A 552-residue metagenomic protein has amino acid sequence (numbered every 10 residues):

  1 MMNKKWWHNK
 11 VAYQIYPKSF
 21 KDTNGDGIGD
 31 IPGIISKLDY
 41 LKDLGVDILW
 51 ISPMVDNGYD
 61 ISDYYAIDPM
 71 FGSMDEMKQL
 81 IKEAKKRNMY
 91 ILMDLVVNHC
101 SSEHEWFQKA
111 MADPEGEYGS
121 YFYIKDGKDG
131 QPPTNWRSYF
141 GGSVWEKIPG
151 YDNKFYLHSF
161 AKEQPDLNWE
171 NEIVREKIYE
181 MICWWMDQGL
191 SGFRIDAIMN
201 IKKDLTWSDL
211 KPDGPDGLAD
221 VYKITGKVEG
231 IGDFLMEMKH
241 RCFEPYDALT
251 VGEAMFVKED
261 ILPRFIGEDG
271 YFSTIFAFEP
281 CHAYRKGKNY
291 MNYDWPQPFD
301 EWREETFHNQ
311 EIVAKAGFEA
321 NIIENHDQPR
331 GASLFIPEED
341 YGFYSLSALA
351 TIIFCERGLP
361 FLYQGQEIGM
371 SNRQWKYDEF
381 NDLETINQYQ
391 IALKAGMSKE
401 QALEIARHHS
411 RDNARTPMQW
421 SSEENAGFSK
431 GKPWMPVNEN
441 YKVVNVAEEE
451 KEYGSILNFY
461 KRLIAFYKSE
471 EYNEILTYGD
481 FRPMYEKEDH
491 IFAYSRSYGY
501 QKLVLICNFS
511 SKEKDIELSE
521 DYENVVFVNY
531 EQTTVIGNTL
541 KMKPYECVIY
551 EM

Functional and structural regions predicted by a protein language model:
M1-W50, D56, K78, E83-A84 (+2 more regions): Carbohydrate-interacting/catalytic domains
M2-C183, D187, N200-D260, G267 (+1 more regions): Acidic/aromatic-lined carbohydrate-recognition and catalytic surfaces of CAZymes acting on diverse glycans
W7-H8, E76, G230, K315 (+3 more regions): Secondary-structure capping and boundary motifs in well-ordered enzyme cores
K37, E83, M181-W184, Q188 (+7 more regions): Generic, well-ordered alpha-helical scaffold segments in large soluble proteins
L49, F193-I195: Hydrophobic residues within beta-strands of alpha/beta enzymes
Y90, D94, G192, L249 (+3 more regions): Hydrophobic "anchor" residues on beta-strands that sit immediately upstream of conserved functional sites
S102-R137, L235, K239-P417, S422: Conserved alpha/beta catalytic core and glycan-binding cleft of carbohydrate-active enzymes
P165-R175, Y222-T225, G331-F343, I405 (+1 more regions): Active-site rim elements
